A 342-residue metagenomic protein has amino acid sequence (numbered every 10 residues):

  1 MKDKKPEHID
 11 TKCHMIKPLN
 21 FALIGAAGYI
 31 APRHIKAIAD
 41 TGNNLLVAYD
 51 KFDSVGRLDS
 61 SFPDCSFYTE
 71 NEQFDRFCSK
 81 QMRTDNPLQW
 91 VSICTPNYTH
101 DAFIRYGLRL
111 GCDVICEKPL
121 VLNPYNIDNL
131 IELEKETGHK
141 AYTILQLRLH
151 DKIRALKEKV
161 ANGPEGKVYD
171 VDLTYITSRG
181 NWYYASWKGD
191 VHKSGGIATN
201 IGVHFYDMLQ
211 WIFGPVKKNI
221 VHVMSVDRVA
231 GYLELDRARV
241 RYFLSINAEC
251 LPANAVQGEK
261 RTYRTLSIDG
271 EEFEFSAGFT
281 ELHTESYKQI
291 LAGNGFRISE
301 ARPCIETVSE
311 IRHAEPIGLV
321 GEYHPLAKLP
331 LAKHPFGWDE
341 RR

Functional and structural regions predicted by a protein language model:
M1-K17, C78-M82, W90-S92, K288-R342: C-terminal helix-rich "cap/oligomerization" subdomain common to oxidoreductases
K2-D64: N-terminal Rossmann-like dinucleotide-binding module
L45, D64, P87-V91, E165-V168: Local beta-strand N-terminus motif with an aromatic residue
S66-I131: Beta-loop-alpha module in the N-terminal Rossmann-like domain of NAD(P)-dependent dehydrogenases, especially those
Y98, V121-N181: A contiguous active-site-proximal alpha/beta segment in oxidoreductase catalytic domains
N181-L251, R302-E306: Rossmann-like dinucleotide-binding domain that binds NAD(P)(H)
V229-E281: C-terminal substrate-binding/catalytic lobe of Rossmann-fold NAD(P)-dependent oxidoreductases
